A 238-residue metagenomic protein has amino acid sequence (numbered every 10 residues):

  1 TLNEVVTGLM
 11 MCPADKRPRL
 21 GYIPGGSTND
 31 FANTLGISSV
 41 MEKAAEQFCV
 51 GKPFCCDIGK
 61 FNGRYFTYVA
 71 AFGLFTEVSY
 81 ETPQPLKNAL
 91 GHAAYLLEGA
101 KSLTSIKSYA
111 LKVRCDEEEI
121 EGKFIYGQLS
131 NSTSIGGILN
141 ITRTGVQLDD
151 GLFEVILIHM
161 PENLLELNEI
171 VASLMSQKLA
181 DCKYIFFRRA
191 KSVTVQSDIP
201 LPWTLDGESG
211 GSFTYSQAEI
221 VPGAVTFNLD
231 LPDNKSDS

Functional and structural regions predicted by a protein language model:
L2-N3, S212: Short, well-ordered alpha-helical microsegments
N3, T7-L129: Catalytic core of DAGKc-family lipid kinases
A71, Q128-T144, S209: Glycine-rich phosphate/pyrophosphate-binding beta-alpha loops
T76-V78, E121-K123, I135-I138, N163-L167: Short acidic/glycine-rich loop or secondary-structure boundary segments that cap or lie
L86-A93, R143-L165: Gly/Ser/Thr-rich active-site loops/lids in small-molecule metabolic enzymes that frequently grip phosphoryl groups
K107-Y109, K123-I125, D149-E154, K191: A generic structural signal for short beta-strands and their flanking turns/coil linkers
C115-D116, E121, Q147, L157-S238: ATP/nucleoside-binding phosphotransfer catalytic cores, i.e., glycine-rich phosphate-binding loops
